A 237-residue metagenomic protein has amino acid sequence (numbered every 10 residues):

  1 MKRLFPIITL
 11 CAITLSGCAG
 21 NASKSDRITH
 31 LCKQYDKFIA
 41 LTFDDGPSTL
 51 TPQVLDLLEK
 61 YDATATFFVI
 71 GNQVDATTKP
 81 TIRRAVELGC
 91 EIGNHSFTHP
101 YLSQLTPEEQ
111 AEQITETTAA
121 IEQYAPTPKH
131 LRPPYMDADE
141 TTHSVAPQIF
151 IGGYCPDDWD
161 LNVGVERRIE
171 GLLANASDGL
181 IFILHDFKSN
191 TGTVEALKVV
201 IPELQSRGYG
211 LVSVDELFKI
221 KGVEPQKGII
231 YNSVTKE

Functional and structural regions predicted by a protein language model:
M1-L41, D56-A65, S177-E237: Terminal accessory/targeting
R3-F5, I82, H95, I149 (+2 more regions): Homeobox/homeodomain signature
S23-S103, E109-E116, A120, P126-T127: Active-site beta->alpha N-cap acidic-glycine motif
P100-G210, D215-I229: Catalytic domains of cell-wall/extracellular-matrix polysaccharide-remodeling enzymes, centered on de-N-acetylation
